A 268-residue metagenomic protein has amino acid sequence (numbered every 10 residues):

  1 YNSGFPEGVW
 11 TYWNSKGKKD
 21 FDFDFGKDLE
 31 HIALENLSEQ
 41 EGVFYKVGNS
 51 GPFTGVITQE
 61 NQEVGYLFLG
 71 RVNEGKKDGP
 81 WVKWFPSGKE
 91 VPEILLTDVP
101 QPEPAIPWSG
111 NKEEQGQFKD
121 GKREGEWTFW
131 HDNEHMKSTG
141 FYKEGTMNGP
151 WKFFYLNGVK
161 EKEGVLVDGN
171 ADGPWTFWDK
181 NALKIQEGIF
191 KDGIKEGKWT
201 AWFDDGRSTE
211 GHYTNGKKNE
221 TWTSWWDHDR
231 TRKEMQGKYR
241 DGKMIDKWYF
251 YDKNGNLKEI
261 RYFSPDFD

Functional and structural regions predicted by a protein language model:
Y1-D268: Glycine/tyrosine- and acidic-biased, solvent-exposed loop/turn segments at the edges of beta-strands
